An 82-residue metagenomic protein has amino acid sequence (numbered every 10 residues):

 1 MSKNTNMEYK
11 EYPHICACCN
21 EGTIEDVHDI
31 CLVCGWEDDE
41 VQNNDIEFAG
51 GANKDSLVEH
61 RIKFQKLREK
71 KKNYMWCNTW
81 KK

Functional and structural regions predicted by a protein language model:
M1-Y9, N43-K82: Short, intrinsically disordered terminal segments enriched in charged and Pro/Gly residues
Y9-H14, V27: Short metal-coordination and nucleic-acid-contact micro-motifs, chiefly zinc-binding Cys/His arrays
C16-C19, C31-C34: Short cysteine-rich clusters marking metal-coordination/redox-active sites
E25-D26, E40-V41: Short, non-ligating residues that shape and space the ligands of small metal-coordination modules and catalytic
